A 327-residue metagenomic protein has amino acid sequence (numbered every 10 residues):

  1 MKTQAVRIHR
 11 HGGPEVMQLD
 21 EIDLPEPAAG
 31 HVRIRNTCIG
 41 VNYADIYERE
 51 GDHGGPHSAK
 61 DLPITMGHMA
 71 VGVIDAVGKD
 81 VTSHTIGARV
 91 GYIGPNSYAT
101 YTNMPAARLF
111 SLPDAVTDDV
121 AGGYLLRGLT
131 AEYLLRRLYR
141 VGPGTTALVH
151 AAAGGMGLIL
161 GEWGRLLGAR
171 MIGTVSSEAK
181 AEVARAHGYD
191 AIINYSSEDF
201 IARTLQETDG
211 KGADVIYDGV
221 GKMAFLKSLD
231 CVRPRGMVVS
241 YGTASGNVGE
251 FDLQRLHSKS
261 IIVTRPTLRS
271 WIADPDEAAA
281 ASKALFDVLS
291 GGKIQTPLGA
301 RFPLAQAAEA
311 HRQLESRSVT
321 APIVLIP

Functional and structural regions predicted by a protein language model:
M1, P275-P327: C-terminal hydrophobic helical "lid"/dimerization subdomain of Rossmann-like NAD(P)H-dependent oxidoreductases
D23-V41, H53-N96: Glycine-rich beta-strand-centered segment in the early N-terminal region that forms part of a ligand/cofactor-binding
P63, H68-M69, A76, R89-A153: NAD(P)H dinucleotide-binding glycine-rich loop of Rossmann-like/cofactor-binding domains, especially the beta1-alpha1
R89, T146, R170, G236-M237 (+1 more regions): Short glycine-centered segments of the SAM/dcSAM-binding site in methyltransferase folds
Y124-S197: Mid-domain Rossmann-like dinucleotide-binding core that forms the NAD(H)/NADP(H) cofactor-binding site
V175, M223-K293, I326-P327: Glycine-rich phosphate-binding loop and adjacent beta-alpha segment of Rossmann(oid) nucleotide-cofactor-binding
F200-G210: Short amphipathic alpha-helix with an adjacent loop that forms part of the alpha/beta core around
